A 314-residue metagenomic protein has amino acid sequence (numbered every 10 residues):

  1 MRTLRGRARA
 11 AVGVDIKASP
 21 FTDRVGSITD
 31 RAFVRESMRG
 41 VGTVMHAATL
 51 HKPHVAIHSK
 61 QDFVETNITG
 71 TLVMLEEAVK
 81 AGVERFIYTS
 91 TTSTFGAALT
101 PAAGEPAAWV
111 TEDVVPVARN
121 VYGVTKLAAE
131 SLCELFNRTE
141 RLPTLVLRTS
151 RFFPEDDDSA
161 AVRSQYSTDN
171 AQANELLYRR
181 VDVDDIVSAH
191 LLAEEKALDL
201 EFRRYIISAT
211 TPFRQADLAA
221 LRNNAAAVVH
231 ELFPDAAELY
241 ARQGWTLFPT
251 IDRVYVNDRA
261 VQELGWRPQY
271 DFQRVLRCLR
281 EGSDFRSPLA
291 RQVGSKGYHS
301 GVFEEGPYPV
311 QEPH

Functional and structural regions predicted by a protein language model:
M1-T43: N-terminal Rossmann/SDR dinucleotide-binding element
G26-T66, E77: NAD(P)H-binding glycine-rich loop region in Rossmannoid oxidoreductase-like domains and their noncatalytic homologs
T29, T43, D62-V73, A81 (+4 more regions): Glycine-rich NAD(P)-binding loop of the Rossmann-fold in SDR/ketoreductase-type enzymes
E65, T100-T144, Q172: Catalytic helix-loop patch of NAD(P)-dependent Rossmann-fold dehydrogenases
L72-R119: Conserved Rossmann-fold NAD(P)-dependent oxidoreductase catalytic core, especially the SDR/UDP-sugar
F95-G96, V121, R138-R163: Flexible, glycine-rich beta-alpha linker
E155-A171, L176-I206, T210: Alpha-helical substrate-binding/gating segment
A189-D252, N257, Q262-E263, F285-A290 (+2 more regions): Mid/C-terminal beta-alpha module of Rossmann-like enzyme folds, strongest in SDR-family dehydrogenases/epimerases
